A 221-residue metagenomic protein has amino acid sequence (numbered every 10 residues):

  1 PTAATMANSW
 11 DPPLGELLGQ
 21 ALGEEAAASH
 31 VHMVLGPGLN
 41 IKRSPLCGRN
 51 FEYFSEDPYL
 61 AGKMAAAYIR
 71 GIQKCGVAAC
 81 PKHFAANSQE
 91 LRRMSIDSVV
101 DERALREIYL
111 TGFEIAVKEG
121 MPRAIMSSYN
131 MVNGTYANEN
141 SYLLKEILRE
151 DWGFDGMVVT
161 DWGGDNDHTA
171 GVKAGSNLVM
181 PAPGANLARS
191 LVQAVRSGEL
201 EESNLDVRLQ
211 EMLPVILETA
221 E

Functional and structural regions predicted by a protein language model:
P1-E221: Glycoside hydrolase catalytic-domain context in secreted enzymes
